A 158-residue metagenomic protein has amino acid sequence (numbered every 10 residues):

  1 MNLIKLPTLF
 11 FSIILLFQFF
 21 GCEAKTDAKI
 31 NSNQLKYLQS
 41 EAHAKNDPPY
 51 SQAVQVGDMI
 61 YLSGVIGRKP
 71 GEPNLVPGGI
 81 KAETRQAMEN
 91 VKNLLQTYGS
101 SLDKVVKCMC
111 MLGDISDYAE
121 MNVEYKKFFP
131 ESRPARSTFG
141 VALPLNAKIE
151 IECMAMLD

Functional and structural regions predicted by a protein language model:
M1-F10: Bacterial N-terminal signal peptides that target proteins for export
L9-F19: Bacterial N-terminal signal peptides
Q18-E89, N93-Y98, D103, L112-D158: N-terminal presequence-like segments and the immediate start of the first folded domain
V106-C108: Surface-exposed aromatic
